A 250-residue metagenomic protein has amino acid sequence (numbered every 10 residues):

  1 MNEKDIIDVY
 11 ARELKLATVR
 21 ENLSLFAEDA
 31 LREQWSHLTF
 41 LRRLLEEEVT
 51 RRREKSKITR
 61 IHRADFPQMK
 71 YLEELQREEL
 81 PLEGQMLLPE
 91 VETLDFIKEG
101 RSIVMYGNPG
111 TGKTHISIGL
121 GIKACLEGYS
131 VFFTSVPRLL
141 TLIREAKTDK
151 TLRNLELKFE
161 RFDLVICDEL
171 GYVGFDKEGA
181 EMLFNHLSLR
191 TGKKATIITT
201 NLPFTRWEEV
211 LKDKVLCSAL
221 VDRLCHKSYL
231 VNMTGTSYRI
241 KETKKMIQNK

Functional and structural regions predicted by a protein language model:
D5-R12, E21-S24, T39-R43, E73 (+7 more regions): Solvent-exposed alpha-helical segments within well-ordered globular domains of core cellular machineries
D8, R12, A17-P67: Interdomain "pre-motor" coupling segment immediately N-terminal to P-loop NTPase/helicase cores
V9, L25-D29, E74, Y106 (+1 more regions): Short hinge/gating elements
L23, S130, R138-R161, L170-K250: Replace "adjacent to P-loop NTPase cores in ATP/GTP-dependent enzymes" with "adjacent to NTP-binding cores
R42-D95, E99, Y238-Q248: AAA+ P-loop ATPase motor domain of ring mechanoenzymes
E83-R161, V210: Conserved P-loop
L164: Short, Asp-centered acidic motifs that coordinate Mg2+ and/or phosphate in catalytic or ligand-binding sites
